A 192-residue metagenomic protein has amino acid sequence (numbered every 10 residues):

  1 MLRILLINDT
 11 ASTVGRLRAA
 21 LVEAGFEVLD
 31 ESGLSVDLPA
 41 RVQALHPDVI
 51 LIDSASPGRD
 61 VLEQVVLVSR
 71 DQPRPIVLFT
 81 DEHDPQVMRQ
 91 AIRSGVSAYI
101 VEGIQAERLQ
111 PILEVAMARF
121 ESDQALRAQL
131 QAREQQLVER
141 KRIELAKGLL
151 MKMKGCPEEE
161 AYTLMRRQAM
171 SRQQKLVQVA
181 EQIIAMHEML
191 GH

Functional and structural regions predicted by a protein language model:
M1-T13, L17-L21, I50: Conserved acidic segment of CheY-like receiver
V14, L34-P39, D48-V68, D84: Conserved phosphotransfer microenvironments
A20, L109-E121: Receiver (REC) domain switch/output surface
G25-L34: Short hydrophobic/Thr-rich beta-strand motif most characteristic of the beta2 strand and flanking loop of CheY-like
R74-H83: A short, hydrophobic beta-strand element within the central beta-sheet of small alpha/beta folds
Q86, I104-L113: C-terminal output helix
Q131-H192: C-terminal output/effector regions of signal-responsive regulators
